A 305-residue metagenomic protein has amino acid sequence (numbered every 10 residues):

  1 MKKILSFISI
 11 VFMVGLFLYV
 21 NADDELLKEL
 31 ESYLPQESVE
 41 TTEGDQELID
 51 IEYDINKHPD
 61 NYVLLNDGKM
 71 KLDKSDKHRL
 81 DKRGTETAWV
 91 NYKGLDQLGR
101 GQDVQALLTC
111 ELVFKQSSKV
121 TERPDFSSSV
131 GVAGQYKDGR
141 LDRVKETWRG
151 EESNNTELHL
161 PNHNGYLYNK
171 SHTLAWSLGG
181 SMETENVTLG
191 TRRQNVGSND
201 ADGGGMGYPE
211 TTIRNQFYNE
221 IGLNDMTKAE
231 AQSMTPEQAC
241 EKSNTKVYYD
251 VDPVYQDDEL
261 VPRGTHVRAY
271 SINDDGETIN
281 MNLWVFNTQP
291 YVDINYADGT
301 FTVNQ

Functional and structural regions predicted by a protein language model:
M1-I4: Positively charged n-region of N-terminal signal peptides that target proteins for export
S6-F7, A106: Short amphipathic alpha-helical "recognition" segments used for binding
F7-Y19: Hydrophobic membrane-insertion alpha-helices, especially the h-region of bacterial N-terminal signal peptides
V14, K28, L48, K57 (+5 more regions): Alpha-helical structural elements
D24-R79, R83-E86: N-terminal, intrinsically disordered, polar/charged segments of Gram-positive cell-envelope systems that serve as
H58-P59, V63-K137: Glycine-rich short-loop/terminal segments
G101-Q305: Domain-level detector of nuclease and nuclease-like folds in predominantly extracellular/periplasmic contexts
